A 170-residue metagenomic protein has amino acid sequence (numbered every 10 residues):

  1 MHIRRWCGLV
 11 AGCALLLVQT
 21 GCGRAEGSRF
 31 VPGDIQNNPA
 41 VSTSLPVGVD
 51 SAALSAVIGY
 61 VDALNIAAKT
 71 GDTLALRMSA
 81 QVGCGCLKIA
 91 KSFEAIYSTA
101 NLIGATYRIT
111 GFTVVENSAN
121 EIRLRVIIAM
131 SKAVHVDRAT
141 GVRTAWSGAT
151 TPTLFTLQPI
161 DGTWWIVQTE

Functional and structural regions predicted by a protein language model:
M1-V10: Bacterial N-terminal signal peptides that target proteins for export
A11-L16: Hydrophobic helical h-region of N-terminal Sec-dependent signal peptides in bacterial secretory/periplasmic proteins
V18-G21: C-terminal motif of bacterial Sec signal peptides marking the signal peptidase cleavage site
G23-V82, K88: Short, low-complexity N-terminal intrinsically disordered segments enriched in polar/charged residues
A52, A68-G71, V114-E121, V126-M130: Flexible low-complexity loop/turn motifs enriched in small/helix-breaking residues
G59, Y107, G148-T150: Short solvent-exposed loop/turn micro-motifs enriched in small/polar/acidic residues
L74-N117: Short solvent-exposed beta->alpha transition segments
A119-E170: Exposed beta-sheet edge and beta->alpha loop/turn motif
